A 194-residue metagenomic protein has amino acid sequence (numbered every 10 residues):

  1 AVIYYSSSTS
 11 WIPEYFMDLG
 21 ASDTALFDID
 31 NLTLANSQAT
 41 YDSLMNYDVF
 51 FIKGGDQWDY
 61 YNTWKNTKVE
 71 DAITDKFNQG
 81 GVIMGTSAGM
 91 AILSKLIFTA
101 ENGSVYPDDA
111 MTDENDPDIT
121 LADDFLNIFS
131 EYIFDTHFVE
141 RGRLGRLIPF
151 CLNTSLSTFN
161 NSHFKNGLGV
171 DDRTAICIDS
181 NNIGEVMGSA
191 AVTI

Functional and structural regions predicted by a protein language model:
A1-K53: N-terminal beta1-alpha1 cap of cysteine-dependent amidohydrolase-like domains
S7-S10, Y15-G20, I97-T99, G103-I194: C-terminal and late-domain segments of enzyme folds
S22, M45-V49, Q79-V82, F129 (+1 more regions): Loop/turn elements at helix/coil->beta-strand transitions in domains of secreted/extracellular proteins
S43, N66-G80: Catalytic-core regions built around general acid/base machinery
Y47-D48, Y60, M84, A88-G89: A substrate-binding/cap region within the structured catalytic cores of diverse enzymes
K53-G54, F77-I97: Catalytic nucleophile loop
Q57-T67: Glycine/threonine-rich flexible loop motifs
Q57-W58, M90-L93, A175-C177: Short, active-site-adjacent cap segments at secondary-structure transitions
